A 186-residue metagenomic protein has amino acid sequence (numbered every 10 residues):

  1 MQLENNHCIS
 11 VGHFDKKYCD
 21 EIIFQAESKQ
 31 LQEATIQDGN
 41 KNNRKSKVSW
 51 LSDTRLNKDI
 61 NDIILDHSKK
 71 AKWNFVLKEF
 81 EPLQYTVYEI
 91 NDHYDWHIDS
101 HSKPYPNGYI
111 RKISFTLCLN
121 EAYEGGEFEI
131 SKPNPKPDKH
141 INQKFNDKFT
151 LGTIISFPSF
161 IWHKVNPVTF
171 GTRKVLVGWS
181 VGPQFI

Functional and structural regions predicted by a protein language model:
M1-S156, F160-I186: Fe(II)/2-oxoglutarate oxygenase catalytic core
